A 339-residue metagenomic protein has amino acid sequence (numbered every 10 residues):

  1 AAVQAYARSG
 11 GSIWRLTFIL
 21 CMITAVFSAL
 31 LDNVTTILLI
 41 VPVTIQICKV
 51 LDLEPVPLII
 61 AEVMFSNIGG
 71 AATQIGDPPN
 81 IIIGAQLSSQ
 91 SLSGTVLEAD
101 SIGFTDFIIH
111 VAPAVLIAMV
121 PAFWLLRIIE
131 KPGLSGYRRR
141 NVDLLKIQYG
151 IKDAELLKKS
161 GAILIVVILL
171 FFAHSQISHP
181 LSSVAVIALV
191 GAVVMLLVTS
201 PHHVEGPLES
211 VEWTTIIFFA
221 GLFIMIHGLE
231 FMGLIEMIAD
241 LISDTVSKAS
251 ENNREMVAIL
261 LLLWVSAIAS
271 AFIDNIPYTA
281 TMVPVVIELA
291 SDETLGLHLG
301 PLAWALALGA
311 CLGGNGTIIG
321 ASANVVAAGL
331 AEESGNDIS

Functional and structural regions predicted by a protein language model:
A1-R8, I45-K49, L196-P207: C-terminal ends of transmembrane helices
V3-W14, I242-A249: Membrane interface segments of multi-pass transport proteins and intramembrane proteases
I13-F18, E62-T73, L144-Y149, T214-G228 (+2 more regions): Small-residue-rich segments of transmembrane alpha-helices in multi-pass membrane proteins, especially helix faces
W14-M22, T36, I59-I60, I108-A112 (+7 more regions): Hydrophobic alpha-helical transmembrane segments
A25-V26, I47, N67, I168-A173 (+2 more regions): Alpha-helical transmembrane segments of multipass membrane proteins
S28-F65, P78-I109, I224-N336: Membrane-interfacial helix-loop connectors
D106-D240, N336-I338: Hydrophobic transmembrane alpha-helices of multi-pass small-molecule transporters
